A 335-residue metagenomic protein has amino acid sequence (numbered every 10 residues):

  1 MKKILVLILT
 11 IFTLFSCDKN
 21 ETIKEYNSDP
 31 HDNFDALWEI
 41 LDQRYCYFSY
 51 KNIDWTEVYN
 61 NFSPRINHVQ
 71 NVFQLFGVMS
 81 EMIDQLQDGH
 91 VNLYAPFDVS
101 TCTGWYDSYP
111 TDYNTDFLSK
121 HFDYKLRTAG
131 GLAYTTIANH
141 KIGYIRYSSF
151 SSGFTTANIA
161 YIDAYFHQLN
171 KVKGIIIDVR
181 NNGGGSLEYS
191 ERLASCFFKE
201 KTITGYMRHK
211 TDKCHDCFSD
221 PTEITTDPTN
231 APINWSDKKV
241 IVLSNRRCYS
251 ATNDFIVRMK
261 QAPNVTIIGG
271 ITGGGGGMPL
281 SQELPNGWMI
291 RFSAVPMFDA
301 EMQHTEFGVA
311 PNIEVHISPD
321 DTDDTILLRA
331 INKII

Functional and structural regions predicted by a protein language model:
M1-K24: Bacterial Sec-dependent N-terminal signal peptides
L9-T13, F122, I331: Generic low-complexity, intrinsically disordered sequence content enriched in small uncharged/hydrophobic residues
I11, L169-K171, N234: Alpha-helix termination/capping residues and helix-transition junctions
C17-I224, K239, S281, M289: Flexible, low-complexity junctional segments that flank or bridge functional domains
D18-D35, F73, G174, G183-I335: C-terminal "post-core" interaction segments
